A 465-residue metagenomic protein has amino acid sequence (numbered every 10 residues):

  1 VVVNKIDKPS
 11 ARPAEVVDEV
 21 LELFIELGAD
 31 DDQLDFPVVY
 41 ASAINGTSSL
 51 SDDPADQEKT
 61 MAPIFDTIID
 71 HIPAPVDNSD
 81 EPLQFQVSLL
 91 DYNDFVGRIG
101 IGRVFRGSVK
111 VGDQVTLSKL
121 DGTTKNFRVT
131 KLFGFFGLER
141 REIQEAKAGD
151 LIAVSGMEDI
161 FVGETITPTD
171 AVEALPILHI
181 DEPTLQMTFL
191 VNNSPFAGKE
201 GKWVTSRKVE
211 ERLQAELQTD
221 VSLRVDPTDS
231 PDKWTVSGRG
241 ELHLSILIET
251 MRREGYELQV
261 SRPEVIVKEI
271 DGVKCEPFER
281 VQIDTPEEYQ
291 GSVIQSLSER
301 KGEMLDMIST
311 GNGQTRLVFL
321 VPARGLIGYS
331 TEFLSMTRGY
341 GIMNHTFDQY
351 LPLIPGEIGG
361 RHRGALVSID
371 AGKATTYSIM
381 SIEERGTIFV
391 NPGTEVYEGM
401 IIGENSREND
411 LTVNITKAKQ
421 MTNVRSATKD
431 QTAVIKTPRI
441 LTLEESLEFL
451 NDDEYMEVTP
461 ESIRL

Functional and structural regions predicted by a protein language model:
V1-L465: Structural and coupling elements of P-loop NTPases
